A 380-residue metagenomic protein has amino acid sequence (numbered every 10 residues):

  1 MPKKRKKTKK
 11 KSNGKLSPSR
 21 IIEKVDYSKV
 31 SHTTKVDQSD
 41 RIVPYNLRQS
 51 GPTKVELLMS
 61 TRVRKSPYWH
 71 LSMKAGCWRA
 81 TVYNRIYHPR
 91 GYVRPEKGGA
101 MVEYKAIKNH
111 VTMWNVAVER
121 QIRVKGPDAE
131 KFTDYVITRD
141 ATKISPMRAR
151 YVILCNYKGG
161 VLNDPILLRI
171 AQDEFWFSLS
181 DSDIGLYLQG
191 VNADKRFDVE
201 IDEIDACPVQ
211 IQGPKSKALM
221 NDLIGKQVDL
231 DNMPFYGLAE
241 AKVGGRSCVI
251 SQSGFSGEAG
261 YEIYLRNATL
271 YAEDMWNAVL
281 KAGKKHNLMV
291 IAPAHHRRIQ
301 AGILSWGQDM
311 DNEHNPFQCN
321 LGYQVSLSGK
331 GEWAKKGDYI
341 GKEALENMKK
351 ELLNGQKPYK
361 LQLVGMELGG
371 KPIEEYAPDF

Functional and structural regions predicted by a protein language model:
P2-A80, R85-P89, P95, L168-F380: Conserved, structured C-terminal
R62-M113, R123-K131, I137-A141: Intrinsically disordered, low-complexity, positively charged segments
A100-N109, L154-D164, A193-R196, K242-I250: Short amphipathic beta-strand starts and helix->beta connectors
N115, D164, E262: Acidic active-site catalytic centers that drive phospho-/nucleotidyl reactions and related ester hydrolyses
A117-E119: Active-site acidic/histidine clusters and adjacent loop/turn architecture that either coordinate catalytic ions
Q121, K143-P146, I291: Short, surface-exposed helix-loop/turn micro-motifs enriched in polar/charged residues
P127-V161, S216-R246: Internal amphipathic helical hairpin motif
Y135-G190, D194: Well-ordered mid-protein domain cores that form the structural environment of catalytic cofactors
